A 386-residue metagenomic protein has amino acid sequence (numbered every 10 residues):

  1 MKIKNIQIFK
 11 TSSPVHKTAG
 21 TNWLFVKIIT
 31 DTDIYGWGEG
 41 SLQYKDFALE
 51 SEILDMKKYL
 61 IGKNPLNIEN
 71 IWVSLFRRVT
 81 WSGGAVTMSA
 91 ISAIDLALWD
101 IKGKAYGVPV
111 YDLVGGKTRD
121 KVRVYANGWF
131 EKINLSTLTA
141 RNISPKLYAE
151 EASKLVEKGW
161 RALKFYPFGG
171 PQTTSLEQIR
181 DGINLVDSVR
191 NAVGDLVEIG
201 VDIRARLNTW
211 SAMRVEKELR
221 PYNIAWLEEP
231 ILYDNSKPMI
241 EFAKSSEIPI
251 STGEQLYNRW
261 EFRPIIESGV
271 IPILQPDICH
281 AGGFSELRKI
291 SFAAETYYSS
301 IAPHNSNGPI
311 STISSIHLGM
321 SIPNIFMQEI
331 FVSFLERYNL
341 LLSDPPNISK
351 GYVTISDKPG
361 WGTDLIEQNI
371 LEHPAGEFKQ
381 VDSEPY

Functional and structural regions predicted by a protein language model:
M1-W37, S41-L42, F334-N339: Structured beta-strand/loop patches that form or line metal/cofactor-binding pockets in enzymes
I3, D33, M56, I94 (+8 more regions): Conserved, mostly hydrophobic/aromatic
I29-Y106: Metal- or metallocofactor-binding catalytic centers and their adjacent structured scaffolds across diverse enzyme
M56-K58, N70, K217, N223 (+2 more regions): Shared catalytic-loop signature of beta/alpha-barrel
I91, Q178, V201-N208, E228-I231 (+3 more regions): Glycine- and other small-residue-rich loops at beta-strand/loop junctions that grip anionic moieties
D95-K132: Glycine-rich, aromatic-flanked loop segments that form ligand/cofactor-binding clefts across common enzyme folds
K121-S246: Metal-dependent enolase-superfamily TIM-barrel catalytic cores that perform enediolate-based chemistry
W361-Y386: Extended hydrophobic packing segments that form well-structured cores
